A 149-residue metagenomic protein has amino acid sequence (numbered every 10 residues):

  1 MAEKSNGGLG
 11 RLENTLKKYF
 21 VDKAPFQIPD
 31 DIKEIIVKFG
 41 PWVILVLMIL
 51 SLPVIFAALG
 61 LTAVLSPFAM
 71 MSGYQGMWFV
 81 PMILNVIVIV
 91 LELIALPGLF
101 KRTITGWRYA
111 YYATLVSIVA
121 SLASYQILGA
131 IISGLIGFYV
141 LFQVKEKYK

Functional and structural regions predicted by a protein language model:
A2-K149: Topology signature of small-to-medium multi-pass alpha-helical membrane proteins
